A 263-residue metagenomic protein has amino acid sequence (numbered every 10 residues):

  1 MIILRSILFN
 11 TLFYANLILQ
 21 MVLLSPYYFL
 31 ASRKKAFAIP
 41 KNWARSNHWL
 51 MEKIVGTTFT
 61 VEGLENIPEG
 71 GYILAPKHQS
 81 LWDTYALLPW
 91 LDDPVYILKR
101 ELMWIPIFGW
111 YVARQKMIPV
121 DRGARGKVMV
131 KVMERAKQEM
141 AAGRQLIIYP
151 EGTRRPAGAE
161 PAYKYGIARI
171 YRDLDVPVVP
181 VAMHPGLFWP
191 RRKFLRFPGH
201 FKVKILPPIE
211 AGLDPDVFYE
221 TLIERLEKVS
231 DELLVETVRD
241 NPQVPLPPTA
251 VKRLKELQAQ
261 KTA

Functional and structural regions predicted by a protein language model:
M1-Y72, A259, A263: Membrane-anchoring hydrophobic helices of lipid-metabolizing enzymes
I3-L4, V130-A263: Non-catalytic C-terminal accessory region of glycerolipid acyltransferases and related lyso-lipid remodeling enzymes
M21-K41, E52-I54, E69-R125: Catalytic core of membrane glycerolipid acyltransferases/transacylases, capturing the structured, soluble-facing
K53-V61, M129-V130, H184-L187: Short gly/ser/thr-rich secondary-structure transition/capping motifs
V61, I118-D121, A211: Short acidic-hydrophobic, aromatic-tinged amphipathic segments that line or gate anion-handling sites
V61, L74, Y96-I97, V203-I205: Generic preference for hydrophobic
